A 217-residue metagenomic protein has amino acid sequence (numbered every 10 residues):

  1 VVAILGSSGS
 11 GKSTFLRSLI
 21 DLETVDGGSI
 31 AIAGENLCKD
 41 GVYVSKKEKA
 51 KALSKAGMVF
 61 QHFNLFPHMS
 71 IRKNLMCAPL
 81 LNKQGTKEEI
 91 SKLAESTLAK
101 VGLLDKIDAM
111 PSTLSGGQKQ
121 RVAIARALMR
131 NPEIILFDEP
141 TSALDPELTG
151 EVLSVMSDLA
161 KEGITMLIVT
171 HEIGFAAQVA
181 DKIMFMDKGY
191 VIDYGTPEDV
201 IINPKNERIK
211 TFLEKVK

Functional and structural regions predicted by a protein language model:
I20: Helix-to-loop junction immediately C-terminal to a conserved catalytic motif
M69-C77: Short coil-to-helix segment of the ABC ATPase nucleotide-binding domain corresponding to the Q-loop/switch region
M110-L114, Q118: Conserved ABC ATPase signature
M129-E133: A short, proline-enriched helix->beta-strand linker immediately N-terminal to the Walker B motif in ABC-type P-loop
I135-D138: Catalytic Walker B motif of ABC-type/P-loop ATPase nucleotide-binding domains
Y194-G195: ABC ATPase "signature
